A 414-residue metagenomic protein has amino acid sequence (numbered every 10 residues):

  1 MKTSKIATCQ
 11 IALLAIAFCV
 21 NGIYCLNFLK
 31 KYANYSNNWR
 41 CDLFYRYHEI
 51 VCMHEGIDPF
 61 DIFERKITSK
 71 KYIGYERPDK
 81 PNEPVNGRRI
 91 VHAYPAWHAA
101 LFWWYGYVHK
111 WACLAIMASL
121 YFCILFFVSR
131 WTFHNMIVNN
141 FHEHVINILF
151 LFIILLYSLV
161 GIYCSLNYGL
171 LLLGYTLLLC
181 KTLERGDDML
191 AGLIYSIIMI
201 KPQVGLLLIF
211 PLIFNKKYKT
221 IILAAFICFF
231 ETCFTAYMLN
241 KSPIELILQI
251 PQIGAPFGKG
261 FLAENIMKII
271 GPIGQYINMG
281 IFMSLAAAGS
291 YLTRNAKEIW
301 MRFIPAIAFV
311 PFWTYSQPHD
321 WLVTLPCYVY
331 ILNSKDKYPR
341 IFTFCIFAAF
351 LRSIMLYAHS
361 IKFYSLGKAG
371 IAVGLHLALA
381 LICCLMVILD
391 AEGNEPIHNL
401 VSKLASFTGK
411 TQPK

Functional and structural regions predicted by a protein language model:
M1, E49, L379-C383: A signal for specific C-terminal beta-sheet/loop modules enriched in small/flexible residues with GP/PG/PP motifs
K2-L190, L212-L325, V329-S334, P396-G409: Primarily membrane-embedded glycan-assembly and transfer machineries that use lipid-linked glycans
Y195-P211, W313-D320: Transmembrane helices and adjacent periplasmic/lumenal helix-loop junctions of polyprenol-phosphate-dependent
I200-Q203, F230-F234, F350-R352: Membrane-embedded alpha-helical segments of transport systems, primarily multispan ion/solute transporters
L332-K414: Aromatic-enriched
